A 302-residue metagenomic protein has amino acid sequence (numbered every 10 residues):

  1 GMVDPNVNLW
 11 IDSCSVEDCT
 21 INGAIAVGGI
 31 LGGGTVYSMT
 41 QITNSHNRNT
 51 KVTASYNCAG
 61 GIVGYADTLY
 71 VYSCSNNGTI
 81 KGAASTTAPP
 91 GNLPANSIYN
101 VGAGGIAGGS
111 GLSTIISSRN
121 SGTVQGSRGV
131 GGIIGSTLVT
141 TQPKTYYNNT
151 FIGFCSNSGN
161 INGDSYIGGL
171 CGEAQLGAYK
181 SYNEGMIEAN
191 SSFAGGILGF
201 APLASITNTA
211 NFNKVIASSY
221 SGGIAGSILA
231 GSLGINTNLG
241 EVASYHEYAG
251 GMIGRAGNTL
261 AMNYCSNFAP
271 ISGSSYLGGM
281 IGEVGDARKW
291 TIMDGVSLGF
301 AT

Functional and structural regions predicted by a protein language model:
G1-T302: Predominantly extracellular beta-rich ligand-binding scaffolds that present long acidic/polar faces for carbohydrate
